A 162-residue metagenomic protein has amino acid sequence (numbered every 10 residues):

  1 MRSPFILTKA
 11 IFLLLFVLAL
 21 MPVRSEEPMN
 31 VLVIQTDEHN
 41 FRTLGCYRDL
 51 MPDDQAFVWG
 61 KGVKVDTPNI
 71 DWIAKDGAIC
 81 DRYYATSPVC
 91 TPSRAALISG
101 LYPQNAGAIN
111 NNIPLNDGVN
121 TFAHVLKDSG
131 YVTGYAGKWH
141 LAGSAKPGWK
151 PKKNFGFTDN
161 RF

Functional and structural regions predicted by a protein language model:
M1-L7: N-terminal secretory signal peptides that target proteins for export/translocation
R2, A19-F162: Formylglycine-dependent sulfatase
K9-A19: Bacterial N-terminal signal peptides
